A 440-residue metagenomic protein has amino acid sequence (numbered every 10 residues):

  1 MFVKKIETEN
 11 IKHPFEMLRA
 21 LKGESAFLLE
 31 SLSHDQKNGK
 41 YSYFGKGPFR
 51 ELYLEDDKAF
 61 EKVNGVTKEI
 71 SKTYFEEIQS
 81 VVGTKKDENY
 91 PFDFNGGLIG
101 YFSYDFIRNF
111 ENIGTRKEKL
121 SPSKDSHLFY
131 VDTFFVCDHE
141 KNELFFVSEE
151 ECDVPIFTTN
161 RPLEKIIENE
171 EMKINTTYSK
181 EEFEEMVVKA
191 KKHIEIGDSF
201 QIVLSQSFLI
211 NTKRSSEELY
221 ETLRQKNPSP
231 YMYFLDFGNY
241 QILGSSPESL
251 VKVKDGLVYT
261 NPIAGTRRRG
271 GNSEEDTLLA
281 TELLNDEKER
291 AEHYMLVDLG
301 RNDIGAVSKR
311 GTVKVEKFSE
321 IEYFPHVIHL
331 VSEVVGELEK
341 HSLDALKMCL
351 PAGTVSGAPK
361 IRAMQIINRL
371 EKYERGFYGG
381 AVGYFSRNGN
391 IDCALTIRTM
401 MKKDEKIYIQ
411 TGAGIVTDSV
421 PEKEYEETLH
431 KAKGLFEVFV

Functional and structural regions predicted by a protein language model:
M1-V440: Extended alpha-helical targeting/anchoring segments, especially N-terminal organellar/secretory targeting helices
